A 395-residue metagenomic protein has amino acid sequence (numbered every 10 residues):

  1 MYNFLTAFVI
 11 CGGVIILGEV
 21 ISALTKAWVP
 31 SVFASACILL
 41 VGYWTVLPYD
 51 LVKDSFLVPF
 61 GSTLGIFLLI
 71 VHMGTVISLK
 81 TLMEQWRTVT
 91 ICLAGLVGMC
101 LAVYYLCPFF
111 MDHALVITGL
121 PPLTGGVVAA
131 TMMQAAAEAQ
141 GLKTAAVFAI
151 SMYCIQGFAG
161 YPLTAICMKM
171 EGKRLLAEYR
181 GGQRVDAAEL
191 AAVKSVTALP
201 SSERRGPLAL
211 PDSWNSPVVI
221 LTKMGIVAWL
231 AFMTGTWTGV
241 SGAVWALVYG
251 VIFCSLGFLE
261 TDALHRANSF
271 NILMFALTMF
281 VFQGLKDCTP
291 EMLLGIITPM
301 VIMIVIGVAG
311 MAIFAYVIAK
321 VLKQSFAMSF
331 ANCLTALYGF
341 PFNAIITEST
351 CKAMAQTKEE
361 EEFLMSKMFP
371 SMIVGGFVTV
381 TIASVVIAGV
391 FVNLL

Functional and structural regions predicted by a protein language model:
M1-G12, M168-V218, C351-S371: Intrinsically disordered, low-complexity non-transmembrane regions of multi-pass membrane transporters
M1-I10, D54-L68, H113-L123, T238-Y249 (+2 more regions): Structural signature of hydrophobic alpha-helical transmembrane segments
Y2-P59, M73-V76, S201-N271, F282-K286: Structural signature of multi-pass alpha-helical membrane transport proteins
L24, W28, T45-Y49, I77-K80 (+8 more regions): Membrane-interface elements of multi-pass transporters and channels
F33-T45, F67, I91-Y104, G119-T131 (+4 more regions): Small-residue-rich segments of transmembrane alpha-helices in multi-pass membrane proteins, especially helix faces
V58-G65, V71-Y105, V219-K223, N271-F275 (+2 more regions): Entry/N-cap segments of selected transmembrane alpha helices and their immediately preceding amphipathic helices
L101-M111, M152-S201, V317-Q324, G375-L395: Juxtamembrane and boundary regions of transmembrane helices in multi-pass small-molecule transporters and channels
F110-I155, L163, S325-T379: Alpha-helical membrane segments and immediately flanking helix-loop junctions that form or couple to the substrate/ion
